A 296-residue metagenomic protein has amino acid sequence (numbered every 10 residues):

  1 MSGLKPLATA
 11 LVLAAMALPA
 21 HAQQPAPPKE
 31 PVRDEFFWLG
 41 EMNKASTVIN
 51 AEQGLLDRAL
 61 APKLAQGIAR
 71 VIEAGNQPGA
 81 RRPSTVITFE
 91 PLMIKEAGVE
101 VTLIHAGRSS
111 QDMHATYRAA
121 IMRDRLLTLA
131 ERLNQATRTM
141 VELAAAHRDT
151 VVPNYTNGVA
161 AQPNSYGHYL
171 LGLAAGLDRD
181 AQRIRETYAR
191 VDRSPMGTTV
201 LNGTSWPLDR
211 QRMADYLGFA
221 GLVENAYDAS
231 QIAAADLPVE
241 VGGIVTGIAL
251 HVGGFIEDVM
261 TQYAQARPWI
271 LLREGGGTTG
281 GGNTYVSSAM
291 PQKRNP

Functional and structural regions predicted by a protein language model:
L4-P19: Gram-negative bacterial Sec-dependent N-terminal signal peptides
Q23-G203, L208-D215, N283-N295: A helix-coil-helix interface module used to build multimeric assemblies and to scaffold catalytic/cofactor sites
A146, R183-E186, R190, F219-L222 (+3 more regions): Conserved helix-loop functional segments at active or binding sites
D180, S230-P296: Glycine-rich anion/phosphate-binding loop at the beta-strand->alpha-helix junction
R210-A234: Active-site-adjacent "gating/activation" loops or surface patches in catalytic cores
